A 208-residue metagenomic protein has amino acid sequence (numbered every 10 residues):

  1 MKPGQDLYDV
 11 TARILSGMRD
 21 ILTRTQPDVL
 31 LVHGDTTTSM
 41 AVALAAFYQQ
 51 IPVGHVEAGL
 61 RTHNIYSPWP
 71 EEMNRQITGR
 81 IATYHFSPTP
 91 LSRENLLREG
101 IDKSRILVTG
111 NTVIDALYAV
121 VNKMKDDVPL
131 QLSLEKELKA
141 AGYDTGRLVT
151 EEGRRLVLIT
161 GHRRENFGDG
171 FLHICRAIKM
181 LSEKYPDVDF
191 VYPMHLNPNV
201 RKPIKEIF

Functional and structural regions predicted by a protein language model:
M1-K103: Active-site and donor-binding regions of nucleotide-sugar-utilizing enzymes
K2, I81-D169: A nucleotide-sugar donor-handling region in carbohydrate enzymes
D28-V29, L156, D189: Structural motif
H55, V108, I159, F190-Y192: Structural beta-sheet core signal
P68-M73, F171-I178, F208: Charged helix-capping and loop-helix junction motifs
R163, C175-M194: A conserved nucleotide-sugar
D187-F208: Catalytic donor nucleotide-activated moiety binding site of glycosyltransferases and closely related
